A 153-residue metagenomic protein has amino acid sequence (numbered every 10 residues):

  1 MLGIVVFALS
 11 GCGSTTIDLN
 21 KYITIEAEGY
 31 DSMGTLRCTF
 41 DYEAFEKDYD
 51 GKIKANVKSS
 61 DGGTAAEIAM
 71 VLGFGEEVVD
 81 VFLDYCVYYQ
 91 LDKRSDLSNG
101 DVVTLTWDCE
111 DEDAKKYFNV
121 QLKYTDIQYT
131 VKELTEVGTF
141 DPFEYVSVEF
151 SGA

Functional and structural regions predicted by a protein language model:
M1-I4: Sec-dependent N-terminal signal peptides
A8-G11: C-terminal motif of bacterial Sec signal peptides marking the signal peptidase cleavage site
G13-A153: Beta-rich interaction/scaffold domains
